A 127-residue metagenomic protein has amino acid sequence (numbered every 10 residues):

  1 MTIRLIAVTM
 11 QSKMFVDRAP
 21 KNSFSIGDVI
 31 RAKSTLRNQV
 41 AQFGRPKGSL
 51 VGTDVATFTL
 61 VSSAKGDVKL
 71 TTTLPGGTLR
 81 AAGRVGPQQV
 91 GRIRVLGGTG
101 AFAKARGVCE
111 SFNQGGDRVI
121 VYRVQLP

Functional and structural regions predicted by a protein language model:
M1-P127: Beta-strand-enriched cores of mature, soluble protein domains
